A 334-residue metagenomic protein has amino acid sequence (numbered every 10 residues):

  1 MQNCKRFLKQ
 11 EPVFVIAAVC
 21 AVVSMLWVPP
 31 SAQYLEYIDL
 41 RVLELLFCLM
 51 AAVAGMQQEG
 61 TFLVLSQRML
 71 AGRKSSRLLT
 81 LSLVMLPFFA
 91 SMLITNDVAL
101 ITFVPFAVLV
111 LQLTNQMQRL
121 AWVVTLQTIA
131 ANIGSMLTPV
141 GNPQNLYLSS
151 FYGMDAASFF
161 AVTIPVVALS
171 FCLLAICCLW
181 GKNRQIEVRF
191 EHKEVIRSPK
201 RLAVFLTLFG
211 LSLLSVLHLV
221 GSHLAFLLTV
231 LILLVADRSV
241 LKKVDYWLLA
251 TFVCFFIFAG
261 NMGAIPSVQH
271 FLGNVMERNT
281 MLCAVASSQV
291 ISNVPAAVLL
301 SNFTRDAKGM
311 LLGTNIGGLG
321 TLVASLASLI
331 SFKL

Functional and structural regions predicted by a protein language model:
M1-I16, S75-S76, I196-V204: N-terminal membrane topogenic signal
Q2, A121, T125, A157-S198 (+1 more regions): Juxtamembrane and boundary regions of transmembrane helices in multi-pass small-molecule transporters and channels
C4-Q10, A32-V42, M154-V166, E194-P199 (+2 more regions): Interfacial loop-to-helix junctions that mark the boundaries of transmembrane helices in multi-pass membrane
V15-W27, C48-A54, L86-F88, A131 (+4 more regions): Hydrophobic core segments of alpha-helical transmembrane domains in multi-pass membrane transport and ion-translocation
Y37, E59, L63-S66, T207-R305: Transmembrane helical segments that form the transport core of multi-pass membrane transport proteins
L40-V42, A71-V84, L113-V124, P199-A203 (+2 more regions): Membrane-interfacial loop-to-helix junctions in multi-pass transporters
M85, F89-I133, V298-L311: Hydrophobic transmembrane alpha-helices that form the pore/transport pathway of multi-pass ion and small-solute
F160-F171, L282-L334: C-terminal transmembrane helix pair
